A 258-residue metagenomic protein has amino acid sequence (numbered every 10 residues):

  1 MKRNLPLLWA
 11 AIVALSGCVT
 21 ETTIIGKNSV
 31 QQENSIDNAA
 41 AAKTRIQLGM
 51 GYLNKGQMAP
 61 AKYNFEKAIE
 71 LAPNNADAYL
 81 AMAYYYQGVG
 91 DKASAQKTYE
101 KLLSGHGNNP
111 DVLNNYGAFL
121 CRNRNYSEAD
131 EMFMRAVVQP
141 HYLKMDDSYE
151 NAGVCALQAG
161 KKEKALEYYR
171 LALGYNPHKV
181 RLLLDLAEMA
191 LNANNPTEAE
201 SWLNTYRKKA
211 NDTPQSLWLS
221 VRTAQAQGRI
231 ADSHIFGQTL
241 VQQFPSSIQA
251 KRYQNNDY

Functional and structural regions predicted by a protein language model:
A14-D37: Bacterial Sec signal peptide processing site at the extreme N-terminus
N34-N74, Y86, E131: Post-signal-peptide N-terminal segment of Sec-exported extracytoplasmic proteins
D37, L71, G105-H106, Q139-H141 (+3 more regions): Structural marker of alpha-solenoid helical repeat scaffolds
A41, N75, N109, L143-M145 (+3 more regions): Residue-level recognition of tetratricopeptide repeat
